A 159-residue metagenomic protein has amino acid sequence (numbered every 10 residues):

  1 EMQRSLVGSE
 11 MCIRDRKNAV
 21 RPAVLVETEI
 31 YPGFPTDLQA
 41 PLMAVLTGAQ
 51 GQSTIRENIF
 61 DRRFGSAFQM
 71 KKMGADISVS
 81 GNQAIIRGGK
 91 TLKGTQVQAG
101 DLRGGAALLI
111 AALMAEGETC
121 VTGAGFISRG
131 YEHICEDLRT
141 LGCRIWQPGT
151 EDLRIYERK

Functional and structural regions predicted by a protein language model:
E1-I13: Single conserved hydrophobic/aromatic residue that forms the stacking wall/gate of nucleotide- or nucleobase-binding
S9, G74-G81, C143-L153: Short, well-structured beta-strand/strand-turn elements
D15-I59, I85-R129, W146-K159: Structural motif
Y131-E132, G142: His/Asp/Glu-rich mid-to-C-terminal helical/loop segments that flank catalytic regions of hydrolases
